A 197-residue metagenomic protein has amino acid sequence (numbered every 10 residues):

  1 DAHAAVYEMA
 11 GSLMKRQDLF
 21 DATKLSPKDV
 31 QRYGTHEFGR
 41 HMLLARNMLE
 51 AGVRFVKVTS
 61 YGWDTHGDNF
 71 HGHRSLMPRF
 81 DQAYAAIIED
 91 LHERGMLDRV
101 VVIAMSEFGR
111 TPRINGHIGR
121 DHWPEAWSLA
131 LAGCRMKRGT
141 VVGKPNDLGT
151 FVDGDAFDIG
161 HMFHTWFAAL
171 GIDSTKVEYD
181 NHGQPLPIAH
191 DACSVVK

Functional and structural regions predicted by a protein language model:
D1-K197: Ligand-binding pockets and gating/stacking loops
